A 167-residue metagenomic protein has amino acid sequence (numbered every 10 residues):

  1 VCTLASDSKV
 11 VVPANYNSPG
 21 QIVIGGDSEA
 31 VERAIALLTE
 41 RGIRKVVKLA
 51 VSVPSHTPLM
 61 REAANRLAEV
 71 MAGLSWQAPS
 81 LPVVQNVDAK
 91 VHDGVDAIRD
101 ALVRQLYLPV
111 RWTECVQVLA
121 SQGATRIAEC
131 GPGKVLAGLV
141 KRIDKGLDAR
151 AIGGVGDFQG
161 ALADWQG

Functional and structural regions predicted by a protein language model:
V1-G167: Acyl-group transfer acyltransferase/transacylase scaffold of fatty acid/polyketide systems
